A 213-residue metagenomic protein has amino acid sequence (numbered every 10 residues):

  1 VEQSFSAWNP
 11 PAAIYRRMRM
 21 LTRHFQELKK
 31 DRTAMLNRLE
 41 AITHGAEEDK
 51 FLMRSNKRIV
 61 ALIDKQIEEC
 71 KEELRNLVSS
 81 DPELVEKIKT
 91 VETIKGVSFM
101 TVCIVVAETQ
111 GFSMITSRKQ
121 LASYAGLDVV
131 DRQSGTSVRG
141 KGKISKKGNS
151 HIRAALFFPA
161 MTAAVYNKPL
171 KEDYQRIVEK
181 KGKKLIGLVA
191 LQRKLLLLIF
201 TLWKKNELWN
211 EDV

Functional and structural regions predicted by a protein language model:
V1-V213: A detector of single, family-specific signature residues that are central to catalytic or substrate-handling motifs
